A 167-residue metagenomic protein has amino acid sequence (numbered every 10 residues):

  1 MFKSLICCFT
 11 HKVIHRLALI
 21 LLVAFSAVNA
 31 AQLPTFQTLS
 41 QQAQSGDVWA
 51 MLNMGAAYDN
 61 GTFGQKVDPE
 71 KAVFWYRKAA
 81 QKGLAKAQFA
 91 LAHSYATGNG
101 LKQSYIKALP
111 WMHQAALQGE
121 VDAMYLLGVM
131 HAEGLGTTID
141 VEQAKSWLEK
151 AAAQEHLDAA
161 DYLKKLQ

Functional and structural regions predicted by a protein language model:
F2-A18: Bacterial N-terminal signal peptides that target proteins for export
A30-Q37, Q65-W75, K102-W111, T138-W147: Structural signature of tandem alpha-helical TPR/SEL1-like repeats, specifically the intra-repeat loop/turn
S40-Q42, K78-A79, Q114-A115, K150-A151: Canonical positions in the second alpha-helix
Q44-D47, N60-T62, Q81-L84, T97-N99 (+5 more regions): Short helix-capping/linker turns of helical repeat alpha-solenoids
N53-N60, Q65, A90-T97, L101 (+2 more regions): Hydrophobic face of amphipathic alpha-helices that form TPR/SEL1-like repeat modules and related alpha-solenoid
E70-Q118: Alpha-helical adaptor scaffolds
W147-Q167: Terminal, low-structured helical/coil segments at or just beyond the last alpha-helical repeat
